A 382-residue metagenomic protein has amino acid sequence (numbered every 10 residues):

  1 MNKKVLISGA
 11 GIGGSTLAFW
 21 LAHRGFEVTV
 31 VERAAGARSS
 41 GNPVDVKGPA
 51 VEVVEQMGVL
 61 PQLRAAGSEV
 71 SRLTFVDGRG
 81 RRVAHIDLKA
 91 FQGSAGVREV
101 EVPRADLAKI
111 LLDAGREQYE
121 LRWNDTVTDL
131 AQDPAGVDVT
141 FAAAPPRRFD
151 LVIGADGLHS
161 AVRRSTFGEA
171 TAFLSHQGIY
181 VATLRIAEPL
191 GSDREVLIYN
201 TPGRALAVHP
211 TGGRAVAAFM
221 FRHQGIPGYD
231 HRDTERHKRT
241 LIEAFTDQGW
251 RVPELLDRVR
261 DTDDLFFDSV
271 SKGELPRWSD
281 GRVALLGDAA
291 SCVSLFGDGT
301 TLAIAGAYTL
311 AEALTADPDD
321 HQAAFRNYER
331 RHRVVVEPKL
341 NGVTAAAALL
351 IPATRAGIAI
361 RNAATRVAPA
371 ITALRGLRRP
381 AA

Functional and structural regions predicted by a protein language model:
M1-V5, A22, K47-F167, T171-T183 (+3 more regions): Conserved N-terminal helical subregion
V5-A35, I153-G154, A182, L241 (+1 more regions): Conserved mid-domain beta->alpha element of the FAD-binding
G36-E52: Conserved N-terminal glycine-rich FAD pyrophosphate-binding loop of Rossmann-like flavoproteins
P61, E188-D193, I226, R251 (+2 more regions): Short helix-loop capping/hinge motifs at secondary-structure junctions, enriched in acidic/polar residues
S160, V181-T183, G203-A207, A290-S291: Histidine-centered metal-chelating micro-motifs
L184, E195-P227, F245: Active-site substrate-recognition segment that forms the wall of the catalytic cavity or substrate channel
D230-D264: Flavin-binding catalytic cores
N341-A382: Alpha-helical membrane-targeting segments
